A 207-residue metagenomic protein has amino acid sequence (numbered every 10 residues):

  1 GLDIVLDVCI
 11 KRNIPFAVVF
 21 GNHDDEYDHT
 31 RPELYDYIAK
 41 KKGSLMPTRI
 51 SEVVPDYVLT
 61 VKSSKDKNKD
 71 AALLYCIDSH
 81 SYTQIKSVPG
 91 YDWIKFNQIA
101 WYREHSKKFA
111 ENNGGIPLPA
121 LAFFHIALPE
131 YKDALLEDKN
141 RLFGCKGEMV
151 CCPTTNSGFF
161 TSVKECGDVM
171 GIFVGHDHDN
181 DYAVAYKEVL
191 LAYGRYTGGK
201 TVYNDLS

Functional and structural regions predicted by a protein language model:
L2-G115: Extended active-site neighborhood of metal-dependent phosphoesterases/phosphodiesterases
P15-A17, P119-L121, G171, L190: Proline-centered loop/turn at the N-terminus of a beta-strand
V18-H29, Y82-I85, F124-D133, S157-F160 (+2 more regions): Active-site environment of divalent metal-dependent phosphoester hydrolases
V53-P55, D70-L73, L118, D168 (+2 more regions): Residues that flank catalytic or metal-binding motifs in active/ligand-binding sites
A71-S81, F123, V189-Y196: Active-site-proximal beta-strand elements of phosphoester/diester hydrolases
F109-D133: Short acidic, glycine-rich surface-loop motifs adjacent to enzyme active sites
P119, E137-N140: Membrane-interfacial loop- and helix-cap regions that link adjacent transmembrane helices in polytopic membrane proteins
K139-S207: Conserved beta-sheet core of the metallophosphoesterase superfamily
